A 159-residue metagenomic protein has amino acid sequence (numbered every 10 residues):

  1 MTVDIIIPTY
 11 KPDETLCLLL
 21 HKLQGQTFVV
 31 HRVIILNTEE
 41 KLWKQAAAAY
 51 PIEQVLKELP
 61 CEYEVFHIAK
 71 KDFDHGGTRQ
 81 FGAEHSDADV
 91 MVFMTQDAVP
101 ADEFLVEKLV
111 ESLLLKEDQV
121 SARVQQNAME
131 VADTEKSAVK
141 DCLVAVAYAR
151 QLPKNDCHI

Functional and structural regions predicted by a protein language model:
M1-K22: N-proximal low-complexity "stem/linker" segments adjacent to membrane-targeting elements
H21-H67: Acidic donor-binding segment of Leloir-type glycosyltransferases
A69-S86: Glycine-rich, basic loop-to-helix element that forms the pyrophosphate-binding segment of sugar-nucleotide handling
M91: Short aromatic/hydrophobic "clamp" motif used to bind/position activated sugar donors
T95-V99: The conserved acidic donor/metal-binding loop of glycosyltransferases
F104-E135, C142, A147: Conserved donor NDP-sugar-binding/catalytic core segment of glycosyltransferases
V139-I159: Short, flexible, basic/aromatic active-site loop/helix in glycosyltransferases
